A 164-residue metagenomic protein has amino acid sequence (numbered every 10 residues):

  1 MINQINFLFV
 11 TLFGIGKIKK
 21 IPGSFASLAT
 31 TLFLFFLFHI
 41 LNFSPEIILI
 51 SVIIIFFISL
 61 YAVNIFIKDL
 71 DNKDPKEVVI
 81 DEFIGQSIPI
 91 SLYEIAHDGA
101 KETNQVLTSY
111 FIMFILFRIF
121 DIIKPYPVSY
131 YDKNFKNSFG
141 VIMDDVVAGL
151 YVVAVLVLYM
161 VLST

Functional and structural regions predicted by a protein language model:
M1-A26, Y61-P89, R118-L150: Interhelical loop and helix-boundary elements at the membrane-water interface of polytopic inner-membrane proteins
F13-K19, T31-L32, H39-I40, S87 (+1 more regions): N-terminal membrane-targeting hydrophobic helices
S24-A29, E46-I53, L107, F111-I115 (+1 more regions): Hydrophobic alpha-helical transmembrane segments
A26-F33, I58, Y93, H97 (+1 more regions): Intramembrane alpha-helical segments
L32-F36, L49-Y61, V153-V157: Hydrophobic core of alpha-helical transmembrane segments in multi-pass integral membrane proteins
L34-L49, I90-S109, V157-T164: Helix-coil boundary and interhelical linker segments in multi-pass alpha-helical membrane proteins
I115-L116, V155: Core hydrophobic alpha-helical membrane-spanning segments
D145-L162: Final/C-terminal transmembrane alpha-helix of multipass membrane proteins
